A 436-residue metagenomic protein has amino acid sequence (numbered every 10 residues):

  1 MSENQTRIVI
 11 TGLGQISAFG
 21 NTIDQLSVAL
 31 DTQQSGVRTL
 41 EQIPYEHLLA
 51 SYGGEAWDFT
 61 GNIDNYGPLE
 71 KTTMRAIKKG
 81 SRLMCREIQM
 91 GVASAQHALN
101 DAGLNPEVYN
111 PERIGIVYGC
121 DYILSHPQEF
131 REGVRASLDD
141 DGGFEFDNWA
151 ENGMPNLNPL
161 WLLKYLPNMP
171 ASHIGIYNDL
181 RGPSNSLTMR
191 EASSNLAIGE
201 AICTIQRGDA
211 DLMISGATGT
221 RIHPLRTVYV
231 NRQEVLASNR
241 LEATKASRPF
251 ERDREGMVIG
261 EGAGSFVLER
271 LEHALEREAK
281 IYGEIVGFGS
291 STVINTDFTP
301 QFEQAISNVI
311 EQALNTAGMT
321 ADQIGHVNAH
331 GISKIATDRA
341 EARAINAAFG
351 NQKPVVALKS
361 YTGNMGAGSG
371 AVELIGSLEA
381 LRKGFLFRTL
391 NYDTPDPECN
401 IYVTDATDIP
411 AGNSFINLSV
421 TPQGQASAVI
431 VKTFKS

Functional and structural regions predicted by a protein language model:
M1-I77, E272-Y282, I375-L390, S427 (+1 more regions): ACP-dependent fatty acid/polyketide chain-elongation machinery
R7-T11, Q34-T39, L241-A317, G325-H326 (+2 more regions): Condensing-enzyme catalytic core mediating Claisen C-C bond formation in acyl metabolism
I10, D31-N178, G182-S184, G219-T227 (+1 more regions): Conserved beta-ketoacyl condensing-enzyme motif
D24-A29, S125-G143, I205-R207, T227-R240 (+3 more regions): A glycine- and small-aliphatic-rich helix-loop capping segment at beta-alpha/alpha-beta transitions that lines
E41, A210-E255, F288-Q301, A329-D338 (+1 more regions): Acyl-CoA/ACP chain-elongation machinery
P44-Y45, L83-Q89, Y109-P111, W161-P167 (+4 more regions): Active-site nucleophile and cofactor-binding loops and adjacent substrate-binding regions of central metabolic enzymes
G91-L104, P167-N178, S184-G219, V258-A279 (+4 more regions): Active-site-proximal alpha-helical scaffold in enzymes
L138-L157, G199, C203, R207 (+2 more regions): Glycine-/small-residue-rich "gating" segment that lines the acyl/pantetheine channel and substrate pocket
